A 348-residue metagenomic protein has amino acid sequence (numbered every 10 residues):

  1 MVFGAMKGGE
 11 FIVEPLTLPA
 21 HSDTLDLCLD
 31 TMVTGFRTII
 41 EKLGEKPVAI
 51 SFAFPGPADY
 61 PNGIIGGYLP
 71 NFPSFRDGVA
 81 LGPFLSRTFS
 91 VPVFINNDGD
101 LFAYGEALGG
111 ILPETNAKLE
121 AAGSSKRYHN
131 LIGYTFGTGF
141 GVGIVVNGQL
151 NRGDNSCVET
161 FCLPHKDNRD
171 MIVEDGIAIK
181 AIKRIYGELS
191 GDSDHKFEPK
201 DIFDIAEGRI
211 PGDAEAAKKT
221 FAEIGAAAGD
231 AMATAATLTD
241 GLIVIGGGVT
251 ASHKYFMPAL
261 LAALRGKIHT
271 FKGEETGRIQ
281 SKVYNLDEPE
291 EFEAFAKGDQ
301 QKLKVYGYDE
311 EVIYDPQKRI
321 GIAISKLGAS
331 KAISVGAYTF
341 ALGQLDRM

Functional and structural regions predicted by a protein language model:
M1-M6, G133-T135, F140-V145: Short beta-strand scaffold segments in enzyme catalytic cores
M1-T34, T38-E41, E45, I65-Y68 (+2 more regions): Short glycine-rich, Thr/Ser-proximal phosphate-binding strand/loop in the N-terminal lobe of ATP-dependent enzymes
L16-V48, K183-K254, Q280-S281, S325-K326 (+1 more regions): Adenine-nucleotide phosphate-binding core of ATP-dependent small-molecule kinases
H21-V33, K46-A49, A58-Y128, K254-F271: Glycine-rich phosphate-binding loop and adjoining helix at the ATP-binding site of ATP-dependent phosphoryl-transfer
P47-S51, L131-T135, V244: Short glycine-aspartate micro-motif
I95-G99, I111, N151-D201, L342-R347: Glycine-rich phosphate-binding loop plus the immediately following alpha-helix
N96-G109, Y255, A262-M348: Glycine-rich phosphate-binding/hydrolytic loop that grips phosphoryl groups
E120-Y128, G133-F136, Y314-D315: Solvent-exposed alpha-helices and their adjacent loops that cap or buttress functional pockets in soluble metabolic
